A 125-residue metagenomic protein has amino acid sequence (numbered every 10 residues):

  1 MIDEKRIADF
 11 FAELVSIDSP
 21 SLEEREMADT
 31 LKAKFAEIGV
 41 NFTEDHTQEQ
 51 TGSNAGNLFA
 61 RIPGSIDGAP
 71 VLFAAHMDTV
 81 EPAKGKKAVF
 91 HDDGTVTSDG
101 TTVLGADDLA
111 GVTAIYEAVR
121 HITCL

Functional and structural regions predicted by a protein language model:
M1, D45-T47, A74-H76: Intrinsically disordered, low-complexity segments enriched in polar/charged residues with Gly/Pro, especially when
M1-R25: N-terminal capping segment at the start of a domain
E4-D9, F35-A36, V89-T95: Short amphipathic alpha-helical segments, especially helix-boundary/capping motifs
A8, A12, K32, V112-R120: Predominant activation on well-ordered alpha-helical scaffold segments within soluble catalytic domains
A12, S16-P20, A36-N41, R120-L125: Generic secondary-structure signature for well-ordered alpha-helical cores
P20-D67: A non-catalytic alpha/beta surface segment that caps or lines the substrate-entry region of metallo-dependent hydrolase
N54, R61-P63, D67-L125: Active-site metal-coordination/substrate-binding segment of hydrolases, especially metallo-dependent peptidases
